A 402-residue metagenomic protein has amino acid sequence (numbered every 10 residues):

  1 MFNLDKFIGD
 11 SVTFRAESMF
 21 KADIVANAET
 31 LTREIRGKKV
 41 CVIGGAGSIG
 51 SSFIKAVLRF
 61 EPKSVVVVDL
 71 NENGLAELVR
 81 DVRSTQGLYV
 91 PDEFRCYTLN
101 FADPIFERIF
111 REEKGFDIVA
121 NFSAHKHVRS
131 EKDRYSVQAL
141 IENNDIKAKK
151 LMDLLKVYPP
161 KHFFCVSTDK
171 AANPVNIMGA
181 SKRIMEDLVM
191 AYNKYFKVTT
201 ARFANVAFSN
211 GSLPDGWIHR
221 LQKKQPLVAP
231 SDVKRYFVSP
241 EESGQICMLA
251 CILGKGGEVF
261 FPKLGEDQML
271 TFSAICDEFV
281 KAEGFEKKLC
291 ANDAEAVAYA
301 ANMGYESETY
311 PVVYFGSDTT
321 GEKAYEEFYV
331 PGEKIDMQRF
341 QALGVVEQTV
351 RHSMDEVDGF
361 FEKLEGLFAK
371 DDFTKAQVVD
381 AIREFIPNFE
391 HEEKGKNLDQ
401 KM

Functional and structural regions predicted by a protein language model:
M1-K39, P387-K401: Non-catalytic terminal and boundary segments that flank Rossmann-like NAD(P)-dependent oxidoreductase
T30, V189-M402: Strand-loop microenvironment adjacent to phosphate/nucleotide-handling motifs in alpha/beta enzyme folds
V40-F60: N-terminal Rossmann NAD(P)H-binding glycine-rich loop of SDR-like oxidoreductase domains
I43, V68, V119-S123, F163-T168 (+1 more regions): SDR active-site strand-loop-helix element
A56-V67, R83, Y89-V90, L99-E142: NAD(P)H-binding glycine-rich loop region in Rossmannoid oxidoreductase-like domains and their noncatalytic homologs
D69-G74: Helix N-cap at the beta1-alpha1 junction of Rossmann-like dinucleotide-binding domains, i.e., the first residues
C96, L140, V198-A201: Hydrophobic/aromatic anchor residues within beta-strands of the central parallel beta-sheet of Rossmann-like
N121, H125-E142, I146-R183, A191: Conserved Rossmann-fold NAD(P)-dependent oxidoreductase catalytic core, especially the SDR/UDP-sugar
